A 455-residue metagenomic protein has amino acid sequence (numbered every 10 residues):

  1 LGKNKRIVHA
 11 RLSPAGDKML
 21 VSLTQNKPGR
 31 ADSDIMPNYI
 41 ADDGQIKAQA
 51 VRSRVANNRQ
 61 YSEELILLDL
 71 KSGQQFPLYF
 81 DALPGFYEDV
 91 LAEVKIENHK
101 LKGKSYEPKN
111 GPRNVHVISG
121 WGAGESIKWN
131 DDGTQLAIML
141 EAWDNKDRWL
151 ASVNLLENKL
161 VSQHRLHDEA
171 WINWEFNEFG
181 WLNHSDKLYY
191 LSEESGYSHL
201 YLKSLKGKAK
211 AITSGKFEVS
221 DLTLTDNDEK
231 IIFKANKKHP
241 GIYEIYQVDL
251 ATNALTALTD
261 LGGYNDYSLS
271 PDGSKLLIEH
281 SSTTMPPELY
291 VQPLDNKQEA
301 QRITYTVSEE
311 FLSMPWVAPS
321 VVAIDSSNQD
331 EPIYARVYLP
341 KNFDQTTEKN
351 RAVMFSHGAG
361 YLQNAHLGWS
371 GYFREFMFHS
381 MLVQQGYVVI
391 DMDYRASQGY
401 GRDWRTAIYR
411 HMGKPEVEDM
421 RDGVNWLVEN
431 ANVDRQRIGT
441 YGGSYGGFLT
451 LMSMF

Functional and structural regions predicted by a protein language model:
L1-G263, S274-K275, S281-P287, V291-Q292 (+1 more regions): Beta-propeller folds
Y264-F455: Serine-hydrolase catalytic core recognition
